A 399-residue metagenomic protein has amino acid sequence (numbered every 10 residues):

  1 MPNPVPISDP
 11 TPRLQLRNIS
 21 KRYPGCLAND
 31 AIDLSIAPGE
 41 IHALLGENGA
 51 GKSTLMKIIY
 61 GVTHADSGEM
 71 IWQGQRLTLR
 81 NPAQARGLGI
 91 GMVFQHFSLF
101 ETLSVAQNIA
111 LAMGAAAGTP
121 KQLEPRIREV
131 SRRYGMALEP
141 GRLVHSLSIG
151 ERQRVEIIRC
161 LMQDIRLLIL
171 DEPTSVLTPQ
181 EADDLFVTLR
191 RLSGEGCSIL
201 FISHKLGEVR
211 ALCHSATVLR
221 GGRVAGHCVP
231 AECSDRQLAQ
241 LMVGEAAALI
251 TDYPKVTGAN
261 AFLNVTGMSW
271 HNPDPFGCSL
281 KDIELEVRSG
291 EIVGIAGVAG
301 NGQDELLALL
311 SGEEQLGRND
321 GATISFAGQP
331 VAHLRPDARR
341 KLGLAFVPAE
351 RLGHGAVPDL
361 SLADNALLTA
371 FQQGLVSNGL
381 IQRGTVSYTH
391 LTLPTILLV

Functional and structural regions predicted by a protein language model:
P2-P4, A246-A259, P275-F276, G374-N378: Short, flexible cytosolic linker that couples an ABC transmembrane/permease module to its adjacent nucleotide-binding
P2-T251, M268-N272, I292: Hydrophobic alpha-helical bundles that form the membrane domains of multi-pass transporters
P10, A259, K281: Exposed loop/turn and edge beta-strand positions of beta-sandwich/beta-sheet ligand-binding modules
G68-L79, Q84-L88, N319-P330, R340-L342 (+1 more regions): Conserved ABC transporter NBD signature motif
E101, L147-I149, R159, P230 (+6 more regions): Replace "in large, NTP-powered and nucleic-acid-processing enzymes" with "in large, NTP-powered factors and other
T102, P120, T178, F276 (+3 more regions): Alpha-helix N-cap/helix-start motif
L263-V386: Flexible loop/N-cap segments at domain edges
Y388, L393-V399: Single conserved hydrophobic/aromatic residue that forms the stacking wall/gate of nucleotide- or nucleobase-binding
